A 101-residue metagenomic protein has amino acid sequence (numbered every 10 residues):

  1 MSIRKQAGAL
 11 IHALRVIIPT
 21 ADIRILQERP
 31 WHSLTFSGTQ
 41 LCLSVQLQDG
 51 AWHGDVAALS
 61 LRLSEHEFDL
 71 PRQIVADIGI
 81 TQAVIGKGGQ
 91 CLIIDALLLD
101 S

Functional and structural regions predicted by a protein language model:
M1-C42, Q46-S101: Long, contiguous binding/interaction regions
